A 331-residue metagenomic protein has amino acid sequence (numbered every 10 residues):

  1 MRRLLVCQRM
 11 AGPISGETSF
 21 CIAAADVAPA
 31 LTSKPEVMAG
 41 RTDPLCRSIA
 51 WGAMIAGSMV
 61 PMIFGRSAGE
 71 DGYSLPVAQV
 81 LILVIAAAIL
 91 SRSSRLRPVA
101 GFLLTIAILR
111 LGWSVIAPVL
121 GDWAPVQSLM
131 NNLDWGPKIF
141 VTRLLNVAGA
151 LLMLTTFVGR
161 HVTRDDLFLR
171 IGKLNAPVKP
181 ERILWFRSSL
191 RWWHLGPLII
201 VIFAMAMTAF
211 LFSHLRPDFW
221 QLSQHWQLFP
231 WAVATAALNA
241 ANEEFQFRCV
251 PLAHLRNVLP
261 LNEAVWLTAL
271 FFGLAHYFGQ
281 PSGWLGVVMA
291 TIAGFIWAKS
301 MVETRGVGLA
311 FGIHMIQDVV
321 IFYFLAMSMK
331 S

Functional and structural regions predicted by a protein language model:
F20-T42: Short, Lys/Arg-rich, polar N-terminal cytosolic tail immediately upstream of the first transmembrane signal-anchor
P44-P61, T105-I108, G196-M205: Alpha-helical transmembrane segments
I63-V162: Alpha-helical transmembrane segments in multi-pass membrane proteins
P76-I82, L144-G149, F229-V233, Q246 (+3 more regions): Membrane-embedded alpha-helical segments of multi-pass membrane proteins, especially the transmembrane helices
R95-V99, Q224-F229, L259-E263, G283-W284 (+1 more regions): Membrane-helix interface segments
V119-G149, M153-N239, S331: Juxtamembrane helix-loop-helix connectors linking adjacent transmembrane helices in multi-pass membrane enzymes
K173-L190, A241-L267, V302-G306: Membrane-interface helix/loop boundary segments of multi-pass membrane proteins
N262-A275, G279-S331: Functionally important transmembrane alpha-helices
